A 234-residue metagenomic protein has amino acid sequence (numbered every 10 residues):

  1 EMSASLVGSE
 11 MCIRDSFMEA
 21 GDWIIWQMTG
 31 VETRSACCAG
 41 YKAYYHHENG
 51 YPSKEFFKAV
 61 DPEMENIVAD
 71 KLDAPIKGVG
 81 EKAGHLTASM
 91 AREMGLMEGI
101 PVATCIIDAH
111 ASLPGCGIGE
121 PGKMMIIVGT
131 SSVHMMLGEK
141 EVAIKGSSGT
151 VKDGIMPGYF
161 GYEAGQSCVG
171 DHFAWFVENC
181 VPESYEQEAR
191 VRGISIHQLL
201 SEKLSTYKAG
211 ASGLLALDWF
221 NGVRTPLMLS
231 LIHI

Functional and structural regions predicted by a protein language model:
M2-G8, I13, H233: Single conserved hydrophobic/aromatic residue that forms the stacking wall/gate of nucleotide- or nucleobase-binding
M18-W23, Q27-G30: Eukaryotic endomembrane system proteins
E19-G21, I126-S131, L217: Short beta-strand segments
T29-G30, G193-L231: Conserved ATP-utilizing enzyme core subdomain
A43-Y44, P157-V169: A short glycine-threonine-serine/GTX helix/turn-capping micro-motif
E48-P157, C168, S184, V191-S195 (+1 more regions): ATP-dependent carbohydrate kinase catalytic cores
G129, H233-I234: Conserved adenylation A10 loop of the ANL superfamily
F176: Residue-level signal for inorganic ion chemistry
